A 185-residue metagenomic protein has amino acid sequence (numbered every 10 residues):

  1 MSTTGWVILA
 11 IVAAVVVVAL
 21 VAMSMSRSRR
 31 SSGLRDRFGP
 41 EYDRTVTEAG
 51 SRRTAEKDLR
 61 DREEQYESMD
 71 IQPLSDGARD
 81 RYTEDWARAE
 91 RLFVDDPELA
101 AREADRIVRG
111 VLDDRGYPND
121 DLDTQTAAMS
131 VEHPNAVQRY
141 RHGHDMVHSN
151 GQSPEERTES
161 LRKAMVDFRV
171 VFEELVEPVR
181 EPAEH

Functional and structural regions predicted by a protein language model:
M1-A14: Feature marks short, highly hydrophobic, charge-poor N-terminal signal-anchor/signal peptide-like helices that anchor
T3-T4, Q72-S75, R157-T158: General structural signal for secondary-structure boundaries
V16-R30: Cytosolic-side junction of a single-pass transmembrane alpha-helix
R29-R139, G143-S153: Elongated extramembrane "stalk/tether" segments
H142-H185: Extracytoplasmic/periplasmic C-terminal soluble domains
